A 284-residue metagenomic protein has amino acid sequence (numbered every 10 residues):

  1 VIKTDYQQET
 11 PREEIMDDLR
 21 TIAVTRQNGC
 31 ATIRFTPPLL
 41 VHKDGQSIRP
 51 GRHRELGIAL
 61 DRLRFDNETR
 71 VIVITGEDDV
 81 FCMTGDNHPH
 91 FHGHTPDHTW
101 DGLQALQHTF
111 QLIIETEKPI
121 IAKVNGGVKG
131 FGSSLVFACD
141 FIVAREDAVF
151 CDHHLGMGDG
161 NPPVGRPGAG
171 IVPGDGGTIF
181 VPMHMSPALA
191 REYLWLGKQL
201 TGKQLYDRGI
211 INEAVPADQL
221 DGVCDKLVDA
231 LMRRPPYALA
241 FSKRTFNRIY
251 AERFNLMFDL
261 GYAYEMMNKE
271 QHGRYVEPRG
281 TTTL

Functional and structural regions predicted by a protein language model:
I2-E77: Conserved CoA-thioester-binding segment of acyl-CoA-metabolizing enzymes
T4-T36, L196-M232, A240-Y250, E277-L284: Amphipathic alpha-helical segments at domain termini/boundaries
I33, L56, I74, P119 (+3 more regions): Terminal peptide-recognition signature
L39-L40, S47-I48, E68, T75-L112 (+2 more regions): Glycine- (often His-adjacent) and acidic-residue-rich active-site loop that binds/positions the CoA thioester
G51-E55, A105, L112, V223 (+2 more regions): Charged catalytic carboxylate motif
I74, D86, L135-F137, L205 (+2 more regions): Hydrophobic/aromatic residues within transmembrane alpha-helices of multi-pass small-molecule transporters
T109, I113, K123, K129-Y193 (+2 more regions): CoA-thioester-processing core
